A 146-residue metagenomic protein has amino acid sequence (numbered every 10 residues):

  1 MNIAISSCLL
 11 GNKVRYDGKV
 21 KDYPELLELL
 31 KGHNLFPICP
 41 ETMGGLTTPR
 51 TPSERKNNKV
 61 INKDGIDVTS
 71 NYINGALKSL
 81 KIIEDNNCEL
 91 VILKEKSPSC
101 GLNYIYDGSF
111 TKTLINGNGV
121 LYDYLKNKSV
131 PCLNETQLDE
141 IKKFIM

Functional and structural regions predicted by a protein language model:
M1-A4: Extreme N-terminal starter segment of soluble prokaryotic enzymes
C8, K94-S97, Q137: Short, well-ordered beta-to-alpha junction loops that form the rim of enzyme active sites and present histidine/acidic
G11-G18: Short N-terminal binding/cap micro-motifs at the start of the first secondary-structure element
K13, S99-N103, E140-F144: Short, well-ordered, mixed-charge alpha-helical segments that flank or form enzyme active sites
K21-N62: Short, surface-exposed acidic-centric catalytic microdomains
D22-L35, G75-L90: Short amphipathic alpha-helices and their capping/turn segments at secondary-structure boundaries
M43, S53-R55, K59-K78, I82 (+1 more regions): Divalent-metal-activated hydrolytic enzyme cores
K94-I105, S109: Internal, conserved structured core segments that host functional sites
